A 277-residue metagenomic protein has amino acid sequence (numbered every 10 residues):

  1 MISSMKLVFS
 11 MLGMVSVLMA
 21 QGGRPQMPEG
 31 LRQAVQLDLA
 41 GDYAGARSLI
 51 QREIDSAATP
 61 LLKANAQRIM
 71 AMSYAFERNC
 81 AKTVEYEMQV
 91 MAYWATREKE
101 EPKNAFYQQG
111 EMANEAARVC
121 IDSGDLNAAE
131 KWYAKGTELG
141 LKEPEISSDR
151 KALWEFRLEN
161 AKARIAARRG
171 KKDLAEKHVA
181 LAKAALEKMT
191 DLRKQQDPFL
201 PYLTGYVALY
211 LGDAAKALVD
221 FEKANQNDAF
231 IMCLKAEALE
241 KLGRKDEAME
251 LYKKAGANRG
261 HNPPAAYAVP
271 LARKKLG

Functional and structural regions predicted by a protein language model:
M19-A81, E85-R97, K103, Y107-E111: N-terminal leader/linker segments that initiate helical-solenoid repeat arrays
G22-R32, L61-I69, A105-E115, R150-K162 (+3 more regions): Generic helix N-cap/helix-start motif at coil->alpha-helix transitions
V35, M72, E111, R118 (+5 more regions): Residue-level recognition of tetratricopeptide repeat
I54-K63, Y93-Y107, L139-A152, A185-K194 (+1 more regions): Flexible helix-coil transition and linker loops at the boundaries of alpha-helical arrays
M88-A92, A134-T137, A180-A184, N227 (+1 more regions): TPR/TPR-like (Sel1-like) alpha-helical repeat modules
